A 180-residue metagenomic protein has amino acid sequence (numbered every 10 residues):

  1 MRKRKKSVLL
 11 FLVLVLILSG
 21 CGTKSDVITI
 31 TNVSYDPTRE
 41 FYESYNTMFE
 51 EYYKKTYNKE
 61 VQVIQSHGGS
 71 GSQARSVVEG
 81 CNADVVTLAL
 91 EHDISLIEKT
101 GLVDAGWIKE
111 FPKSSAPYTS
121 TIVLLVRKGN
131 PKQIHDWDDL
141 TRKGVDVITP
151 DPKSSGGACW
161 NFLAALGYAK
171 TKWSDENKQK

Functional and structural regions predicted by a protein language model:
M1-L9: Bacterial N-terminal signal peptides that target proteins for export
L14-V15, I30: Residue-level signal for mature regions of secreted extracellular proteins and peptides
L16-G20: C-terminal motif of bacterial Sec signal peptides marking the signal peptidase cleavage site
K24-S155: N-terminal segment of the mature folded domain
A158-F162: Active-site cradle of extracellular carbohydrate-active enzymes
A164-T171: Helix-loop "lid/cap" segments that line or gate small-molecule binding pockets
W173-K180: Ligand-binding pocket segment of bilobal, Venus flytrap-like solute-binding proteins
